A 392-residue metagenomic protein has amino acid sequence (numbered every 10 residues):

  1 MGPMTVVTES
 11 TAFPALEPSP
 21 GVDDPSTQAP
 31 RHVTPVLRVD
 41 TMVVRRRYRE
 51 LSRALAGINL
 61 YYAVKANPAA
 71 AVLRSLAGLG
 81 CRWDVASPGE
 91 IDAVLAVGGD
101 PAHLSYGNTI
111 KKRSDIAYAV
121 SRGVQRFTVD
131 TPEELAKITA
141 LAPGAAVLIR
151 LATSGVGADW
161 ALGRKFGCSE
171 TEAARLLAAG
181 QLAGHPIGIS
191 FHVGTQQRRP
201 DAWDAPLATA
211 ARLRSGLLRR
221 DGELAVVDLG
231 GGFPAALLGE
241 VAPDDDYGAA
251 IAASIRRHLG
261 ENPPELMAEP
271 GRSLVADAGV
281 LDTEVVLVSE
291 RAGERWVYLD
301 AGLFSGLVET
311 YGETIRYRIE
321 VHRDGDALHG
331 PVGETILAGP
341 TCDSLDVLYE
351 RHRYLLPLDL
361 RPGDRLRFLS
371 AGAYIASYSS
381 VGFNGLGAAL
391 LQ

Functional and structural regions predicted by a protein language model:
M1-A140, G144-A145, L182-H185, R219 (+2 more regions): A charged N-terminal "starter" segment
M42, K65-A69, A86-E90, T109-K111 (+8 more regions): Active-site beta-loop-alpha junctions enriched in small/polar residues
N59-Y61, R82, P101-S105, R126 (+6 more regions): Structural preference for beta-strand elements that scaffold enzyme active sites
V72-G78, R257-H258, L355-L358: A short acidic-Thr-Gly-centered motif at the start of a beta-strand
G98-G99, S121, T139-A142, A158 (+6 more regions): Solvent-exposed alpha-helices and their adjacent loops that cap or buttress functional pockets in soluble metabolic
R122-V124, V147, E170, R175-L176: Ligand-binding grooves and catalytic loops that recognize ribose/phosphate and carbohydrate rings, and esterified lipid
T153-R291, L348, F383-N384: Active-site loop/helix belt of alpha/beta enzymes
A250, E265-Q392: Charged (often Lys/Glu-rich) extended helix/loop segments that serve as interaction or gating elements
